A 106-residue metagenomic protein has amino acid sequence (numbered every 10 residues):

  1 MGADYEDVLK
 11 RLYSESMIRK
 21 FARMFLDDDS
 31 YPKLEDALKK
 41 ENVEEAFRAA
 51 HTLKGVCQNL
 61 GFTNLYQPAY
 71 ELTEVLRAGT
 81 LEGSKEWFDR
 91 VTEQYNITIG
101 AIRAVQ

Functional and structural regions predicted by a protein language model:
M1-Q106: Two-component system phosphorelay core
